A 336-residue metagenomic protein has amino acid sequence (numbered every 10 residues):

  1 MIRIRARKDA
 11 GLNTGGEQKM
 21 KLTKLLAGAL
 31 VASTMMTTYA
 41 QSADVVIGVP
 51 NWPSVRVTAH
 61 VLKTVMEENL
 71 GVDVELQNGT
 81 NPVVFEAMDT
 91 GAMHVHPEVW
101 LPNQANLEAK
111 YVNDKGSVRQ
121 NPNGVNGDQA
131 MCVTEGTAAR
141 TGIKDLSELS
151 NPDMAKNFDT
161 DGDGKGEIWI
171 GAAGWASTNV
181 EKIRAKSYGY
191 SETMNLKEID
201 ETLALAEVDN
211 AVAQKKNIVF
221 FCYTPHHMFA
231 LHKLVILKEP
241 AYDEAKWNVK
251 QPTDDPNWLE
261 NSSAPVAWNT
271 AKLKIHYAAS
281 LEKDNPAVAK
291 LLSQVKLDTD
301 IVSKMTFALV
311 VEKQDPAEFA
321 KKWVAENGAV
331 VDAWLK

Functional and structural regions predicted by a protein language model:
S42-S54, V72-Q77, K165-W169, L292: Short, well-ordered beta-strand elements
W52-P53, D73-A87, L196-E207: Short helix-initiation/N-cap motifs at beta->coil->alpha
S54-G71, I183-A185: Short, polar/charged alpha-helical segment
A59, Q77-K115, E207-A211, H227-H232: Pocket-flanking alpha-helical
M93-P97, W169-N248: Ligand-binding pocket segment of bilobal, Venus flytrap-like solute-binding proteins
G116-W169: A conserved helix-loop-strand patch within extracytoplasmic ligand-binding domains of the periplasmic binding
Q129-A139, K272-D284: A bilobed periplasmic-binding-protein/Venus flytrap-type ligand-binding module shared by bacterial periplasmic
D298-K336: C-terminal functional modules
